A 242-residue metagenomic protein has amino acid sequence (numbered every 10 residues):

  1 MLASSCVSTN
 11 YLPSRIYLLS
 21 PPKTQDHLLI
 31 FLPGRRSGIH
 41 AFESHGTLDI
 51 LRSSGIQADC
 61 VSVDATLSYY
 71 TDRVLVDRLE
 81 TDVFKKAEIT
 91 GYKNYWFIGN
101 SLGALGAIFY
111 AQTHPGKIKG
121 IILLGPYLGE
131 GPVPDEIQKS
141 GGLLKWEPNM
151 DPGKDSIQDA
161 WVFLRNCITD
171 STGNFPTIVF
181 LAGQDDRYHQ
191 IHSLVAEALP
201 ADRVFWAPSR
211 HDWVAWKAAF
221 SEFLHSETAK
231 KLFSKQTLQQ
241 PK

Functional and structural regions predicted by a protein language model:
T9-S53: Short, surface-exposed "cap/lid" segments of acyl-processing enzymes
I16-P21, L143-P200: The feature captures the conserved acid-bearing segment of alpha/beta-hydrolase catalytic domains
R35, T71-R73, D185-K242: C-terminal catalytic histidine-bearing segment of alpha/beta-hydrolase fold enzymes
L51-Y69: Conserved alpha/beta-hydrolase
Y70-T90, F109: Alpha/beta-hydrolase active-site loop
I98-A107: Gly/Ala-rich beta-loop-alpha elbow adjacent to hydrolase catalytic centers
F109-G153, W206, W216-A218: Hydrolase active-site cap/lid region
